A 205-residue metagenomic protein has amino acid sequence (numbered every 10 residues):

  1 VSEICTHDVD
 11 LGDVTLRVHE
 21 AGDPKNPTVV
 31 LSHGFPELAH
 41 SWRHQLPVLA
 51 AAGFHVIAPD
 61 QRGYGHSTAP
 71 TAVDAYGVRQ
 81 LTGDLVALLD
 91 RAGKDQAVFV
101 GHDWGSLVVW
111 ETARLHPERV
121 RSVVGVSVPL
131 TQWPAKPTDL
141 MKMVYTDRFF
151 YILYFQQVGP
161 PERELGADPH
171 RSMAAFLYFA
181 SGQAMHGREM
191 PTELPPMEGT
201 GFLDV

Functional and structural regions predicted by a protein language model:
S2-C5, L16, T28, Y64-V100 (+1 more regions): Flexible "cap/lid" subdomain of the alpha/beta-hydrolase fold that forms the substrate-access gate
C5-L11: Short acidic-hydrophobic surface loop/beta-edge motif
D10, F54-A58, F99-V100: Peripheral/terminal regions associated with large enzymatic or DNA-binding modules
L11, Q61, V128: Active-site donor-binding loop signature of nucleotide-sugar glycosyltransferases
L11-D13, P24, A167: A generic fold-level signal
G12, H19-A21, R79: Surface-exposed loop and edge beta-strand positions of immunoglobulin-like domains
R17-A69, L88: Conserved HGGG/HGGXW glycine-rich cap/lid loop of the alpha/beta-hydrolase fold
